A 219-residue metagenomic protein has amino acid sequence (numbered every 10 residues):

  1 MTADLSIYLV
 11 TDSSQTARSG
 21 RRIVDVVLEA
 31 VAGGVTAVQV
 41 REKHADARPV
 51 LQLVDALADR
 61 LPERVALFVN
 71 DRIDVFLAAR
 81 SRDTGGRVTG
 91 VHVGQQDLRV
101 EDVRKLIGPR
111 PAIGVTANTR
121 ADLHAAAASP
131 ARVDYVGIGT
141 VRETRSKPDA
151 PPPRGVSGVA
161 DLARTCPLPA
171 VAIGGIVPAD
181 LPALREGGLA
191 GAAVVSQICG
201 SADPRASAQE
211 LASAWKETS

Functional and structural regions predicted by a protein language model:
M1-H92, K105-Y135, S157, D161-A170 (+3 more regions): Conserved N-terminal beta1-alpha1 strand-loop-helix module at the mouth
V93-E101, V133, T140-T165: Flexible, gly/pro- and Lys/Arg-enriched active-site loops
Q96, T116, V141, I176-V177 (+1 more regions): Gly/Ser/Thr-rich beta-alpha loop segments that engage phosphate groups in nucleotides
